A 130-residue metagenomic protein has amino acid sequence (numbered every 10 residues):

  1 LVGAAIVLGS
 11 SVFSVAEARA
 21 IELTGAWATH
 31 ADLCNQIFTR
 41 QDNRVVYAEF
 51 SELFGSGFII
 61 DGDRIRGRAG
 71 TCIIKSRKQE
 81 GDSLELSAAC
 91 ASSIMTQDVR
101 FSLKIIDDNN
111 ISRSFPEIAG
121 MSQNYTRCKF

Functional and structural regions predicted by a protein language model:
L1-A4: Bacterial N-terminal signal peptides that target proteins for export
L8-A16: C-terminal segment of classical bacterial N-terminal signal peptides
E17-I21: Boundary of Sec targeting at the N-terminus
L23-T24, A28-G67: Short, solvent-exposed loop/hinge segments that bridge or flank secondary-structure elements
W27, S83, I118-M121: Residue-level signal for mature regions of secreted extracellular proteins and peptides
G57-D107: Contiguous, well-ordered beta-strand patches that form the walls/edges of small beta-barrel/beta-sandwich domains
F115-F130: Edge beta-strand at a domain terminus
